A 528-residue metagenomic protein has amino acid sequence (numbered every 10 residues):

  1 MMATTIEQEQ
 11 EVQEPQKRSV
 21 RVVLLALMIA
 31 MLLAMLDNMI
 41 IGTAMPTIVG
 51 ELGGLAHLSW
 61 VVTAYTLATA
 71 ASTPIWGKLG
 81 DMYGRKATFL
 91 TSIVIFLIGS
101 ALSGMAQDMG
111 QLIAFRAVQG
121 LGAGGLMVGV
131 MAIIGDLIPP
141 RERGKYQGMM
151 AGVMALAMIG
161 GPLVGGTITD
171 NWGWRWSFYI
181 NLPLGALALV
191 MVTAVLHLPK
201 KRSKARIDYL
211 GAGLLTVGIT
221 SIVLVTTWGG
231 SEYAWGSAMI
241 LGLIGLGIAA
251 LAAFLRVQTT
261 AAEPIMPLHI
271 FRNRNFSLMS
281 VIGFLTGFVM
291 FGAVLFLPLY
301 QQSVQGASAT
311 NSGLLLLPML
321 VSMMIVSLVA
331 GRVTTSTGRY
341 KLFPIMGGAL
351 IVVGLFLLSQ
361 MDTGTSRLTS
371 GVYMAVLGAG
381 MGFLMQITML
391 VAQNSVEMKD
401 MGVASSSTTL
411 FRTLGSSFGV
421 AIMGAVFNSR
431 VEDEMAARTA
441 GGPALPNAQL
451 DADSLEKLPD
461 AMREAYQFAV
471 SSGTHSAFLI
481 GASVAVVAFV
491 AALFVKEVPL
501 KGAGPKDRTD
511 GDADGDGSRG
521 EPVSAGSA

Functional and structural regions predicted by a protein language model:
Q13, L187, M389-S395, S407-A528: Hydrophobic transmembrane architecture of multi-pass small-molecule transporters
V20-A68, S72, Q111, G173 (+4 more regions): Transmembrane core module of solute transporters
L32, T63-L67, V94, G148-L156 (+5 more regions): Transmembrane alpha-helical cores of Major Facilitator Superfamily
T43, T73-G211, L215, W228 (+2 more regions): Helix-loop-helix hairpins in multi-pass membrane proteins, especially solute transporters
I48-V49, L79-G80, V164-W172, T226 (+4 more regions): Interfacial helix-cap and linker-helix signal at transmembrane-aqueous boundaries of multi-pass secondary transporters
A70, L97-I98, L182-L189, L251 (+3 more regions): Small-residue-rich packing faces within the transmembrane alpha-helices of Major Facilitator Superfamily
I93, G99-S100, F115-R116, A188-L189 (+5 more regions): A generic transmembrane-helix signature of 12-TM secondary carrier transporters
P183-K200, G218-W228, L246-T260, A488-K496: C-terminal membrane-cytosol helix-exit motif in multi-pass small-molecule transporters
